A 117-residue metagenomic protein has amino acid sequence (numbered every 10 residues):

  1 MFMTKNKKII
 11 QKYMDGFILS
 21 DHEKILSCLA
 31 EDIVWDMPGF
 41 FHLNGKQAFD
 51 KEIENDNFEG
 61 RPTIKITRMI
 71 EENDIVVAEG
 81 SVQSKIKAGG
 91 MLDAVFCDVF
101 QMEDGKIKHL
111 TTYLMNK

Functional and structural regions predicted by a protein language model:
M1-S27, E31: Short, low-complexity N-terminal intrinsically disordered segments enriched in polar/charged residues
F2-K5, D15-I18, D36, F40 (+1 more regions): A beta-strand edge to alpha-helix "cap/lid" segment located at domain peripheries
G45-Q47: PAS/Per-ARNT-Sim sensory domains
